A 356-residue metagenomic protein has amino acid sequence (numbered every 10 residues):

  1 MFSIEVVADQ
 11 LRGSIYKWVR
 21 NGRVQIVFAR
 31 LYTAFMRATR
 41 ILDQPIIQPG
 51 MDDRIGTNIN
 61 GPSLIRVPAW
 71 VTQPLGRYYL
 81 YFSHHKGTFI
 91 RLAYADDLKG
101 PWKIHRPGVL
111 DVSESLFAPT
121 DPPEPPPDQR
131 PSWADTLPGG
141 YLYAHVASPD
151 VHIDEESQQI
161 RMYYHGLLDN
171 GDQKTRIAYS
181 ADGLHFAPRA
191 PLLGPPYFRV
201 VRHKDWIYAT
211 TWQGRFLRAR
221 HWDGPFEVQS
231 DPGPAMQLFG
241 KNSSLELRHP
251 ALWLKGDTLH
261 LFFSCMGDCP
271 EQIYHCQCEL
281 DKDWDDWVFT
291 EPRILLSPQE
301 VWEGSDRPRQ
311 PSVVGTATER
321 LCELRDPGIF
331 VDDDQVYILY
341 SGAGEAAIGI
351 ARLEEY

Functional and structural regions predicted by a protein language model:
M1-Y16: Extreme N-terminal basic, low-complexity initiation segments that serve as generic localization/processing leaders
G13-I15, V19-G22, F28-S148, H152-R248 (+2 more regions): Beta-rich carbohydrate-recognition and catalytic domains
